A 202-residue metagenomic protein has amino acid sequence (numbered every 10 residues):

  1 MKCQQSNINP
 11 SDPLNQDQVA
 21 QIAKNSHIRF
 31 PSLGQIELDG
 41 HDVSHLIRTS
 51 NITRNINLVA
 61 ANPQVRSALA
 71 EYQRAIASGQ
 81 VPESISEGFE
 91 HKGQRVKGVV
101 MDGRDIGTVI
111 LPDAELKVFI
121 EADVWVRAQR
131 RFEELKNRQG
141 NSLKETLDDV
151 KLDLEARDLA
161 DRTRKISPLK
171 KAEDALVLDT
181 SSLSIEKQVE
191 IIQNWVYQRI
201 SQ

Functional and structural regions predicted by a protein language model:
M1-K97, N137, S142, D148-L159 (+1 more regions): ATP-dependent small-molecule kinase phosphotransfer cores that center on conserved nucleotide phosphate-binding segments
L38, D42-I47, T53, Q129-N141 (+2 more regions): NTP-dependent small-molecule kinase module
G93-V96, P112-A114, K171-E173: Short loop/turn elements that form and flank the Walker-type P-loop nucleotide-binding site in RecA-like NTPase cores
V99, E115-F119, A175-V177: Short, well-ordered beta-strand core segments
V99-D105: Switch II (G3) loop of P-loop NTPases
D105-G107, E121-Q129, S182-I185: Conserved nucleotide-binding/hydrolysis micro-motifs of P-loop NTPases
I110-P112, Q188: Conserved ATPase-coupling elements of RecA-like P-loop NTPase cores
P112-E134, L143-E155: Conserved phosphate-donor/acceptor-positioning beta-strand/loop module used by diverse small-molecule
